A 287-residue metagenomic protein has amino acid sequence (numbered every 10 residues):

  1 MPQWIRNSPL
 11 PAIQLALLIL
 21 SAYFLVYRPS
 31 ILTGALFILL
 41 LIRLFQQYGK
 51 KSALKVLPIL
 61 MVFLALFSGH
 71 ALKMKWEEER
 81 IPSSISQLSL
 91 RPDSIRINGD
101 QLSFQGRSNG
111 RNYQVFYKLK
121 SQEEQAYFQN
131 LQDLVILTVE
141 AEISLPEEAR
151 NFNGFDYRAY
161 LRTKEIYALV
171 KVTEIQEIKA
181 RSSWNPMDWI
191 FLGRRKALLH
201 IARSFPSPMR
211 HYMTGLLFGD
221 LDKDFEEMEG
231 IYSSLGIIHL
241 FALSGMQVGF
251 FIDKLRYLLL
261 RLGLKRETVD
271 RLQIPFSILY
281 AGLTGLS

Functional and structural regions predicted by a protein language model:
M1-R80, L169, K179: N-terminal leader/targeting segments
P2-W4, L66-H239: Membrane-interface helix/helix-cap signal primarily in integral membrane proteins
L18, S30-I31, L40-I59, V170 (+1 more regions): Hydrophobic alpha-helical transmembrane segments in multi-pass membrane proteins
Y23-G34, F128-L131, L283-S287: Helix-loop-helix junctions and helix-breaking kinks within/between transmembrane helices of multi-pass membrane
L36-L39, G99-F104, Q273: Short N-terminal signal/transit or membrane-insertion segments and the immediately adjacent low-complexity/disordered
